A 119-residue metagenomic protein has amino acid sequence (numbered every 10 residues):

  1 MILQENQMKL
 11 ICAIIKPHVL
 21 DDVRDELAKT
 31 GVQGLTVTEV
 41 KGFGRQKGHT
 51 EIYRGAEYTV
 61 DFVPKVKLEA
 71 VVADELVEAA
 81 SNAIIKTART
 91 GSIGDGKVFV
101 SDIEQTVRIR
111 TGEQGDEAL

Functional and structural regions predicted by a protein language model:
M1-L119: Positively charged, small/polar-rich N-terminal and surface patches that mediate targeting and assembly and bind
